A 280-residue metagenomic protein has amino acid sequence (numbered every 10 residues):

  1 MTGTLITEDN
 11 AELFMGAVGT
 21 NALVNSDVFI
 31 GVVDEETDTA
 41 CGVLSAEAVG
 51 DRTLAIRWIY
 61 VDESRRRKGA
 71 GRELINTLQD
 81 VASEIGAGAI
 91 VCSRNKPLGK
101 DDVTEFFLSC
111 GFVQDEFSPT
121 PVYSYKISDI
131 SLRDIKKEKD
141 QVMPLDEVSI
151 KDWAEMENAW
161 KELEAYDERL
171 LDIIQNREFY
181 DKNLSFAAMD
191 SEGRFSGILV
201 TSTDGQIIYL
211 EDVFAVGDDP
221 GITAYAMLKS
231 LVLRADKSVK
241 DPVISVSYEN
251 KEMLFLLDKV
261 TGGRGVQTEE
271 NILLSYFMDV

Functional and structural regions predicted by a protein language model:
M1-S26, V33, R133-R169: Short amphipathic alpha-helix that is part of the acyltransferase structural core
I6-A22, V32, M156-L163, F186-A188 (+6 more regions): Structured N-terminal alpha/beta-domain signature that marks small ligand/cofactor-binding or signaling modules
A11, G16-E36, C41-I59, Y166-F214: A conserved beta-strand-loop-helix scaffold within acyl/acetyltransferase catalytic domains
V61, R67-S83, P220-A235: Conserved acetyl-CoA-binding loop-helix of GNAT-fold acetyltransferases
L74, G99, V103, M227 (+1 more regions): Conserved short alpha-helix immediately C-terminal to the canonical SAM/SAH-binding motif I of Rossmann-like
Q79, A87-S93, G99-P119: Hydrophobic, ordered structural segments
A82-P97, D236-Y248: Conserved GNAT acetyl-CoA-binding A-motif
F106-D134, K237-V280: Active-site/acyl-donor-binding loops of N-acyltransferases
